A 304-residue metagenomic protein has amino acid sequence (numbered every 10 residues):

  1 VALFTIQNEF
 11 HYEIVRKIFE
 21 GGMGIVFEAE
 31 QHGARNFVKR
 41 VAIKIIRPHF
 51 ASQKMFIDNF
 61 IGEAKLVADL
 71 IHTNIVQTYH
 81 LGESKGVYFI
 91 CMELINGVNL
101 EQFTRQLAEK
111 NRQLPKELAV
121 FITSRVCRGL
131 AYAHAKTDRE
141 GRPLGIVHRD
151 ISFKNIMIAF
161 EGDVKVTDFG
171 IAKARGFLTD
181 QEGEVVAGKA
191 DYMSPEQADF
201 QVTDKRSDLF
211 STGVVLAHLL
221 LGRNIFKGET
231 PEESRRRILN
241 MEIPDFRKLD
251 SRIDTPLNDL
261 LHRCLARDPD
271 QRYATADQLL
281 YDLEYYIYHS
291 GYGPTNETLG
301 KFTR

Functional and structural regions predicted by a protein language model:
V15-G22, V26: Protein kinase glycine-rich loop
R47-D69: AlphaC helix of the eukaryotic protein kinase fold
L81: Activation-segment/catalytic-loop signature of the eukaryotic protein kinase fold
K85-N99, F103: Conserved short submotifs of the Hanks-type protein kinase catalytic core that shape the nucleotide-binding pocket
R128-I146: Protein kinase catalytic-loop region centered on the HRD/HxD motif
M157, D191-K301: C-terminal lobe helix-coil module of Hanks-type protein kinase domains
